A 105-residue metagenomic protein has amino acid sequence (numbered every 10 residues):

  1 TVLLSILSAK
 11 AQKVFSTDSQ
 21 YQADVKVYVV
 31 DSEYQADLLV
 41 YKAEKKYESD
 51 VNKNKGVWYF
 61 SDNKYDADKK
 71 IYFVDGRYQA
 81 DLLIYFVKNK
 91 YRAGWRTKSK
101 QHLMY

Functional and structural regions predicted by a protein language model:
T1-K13: Bacterial Sec-dependent N-terminal signal peptides
A11-Y105: Repetitive, compositionally biased segments used for assembly/scaffolding
